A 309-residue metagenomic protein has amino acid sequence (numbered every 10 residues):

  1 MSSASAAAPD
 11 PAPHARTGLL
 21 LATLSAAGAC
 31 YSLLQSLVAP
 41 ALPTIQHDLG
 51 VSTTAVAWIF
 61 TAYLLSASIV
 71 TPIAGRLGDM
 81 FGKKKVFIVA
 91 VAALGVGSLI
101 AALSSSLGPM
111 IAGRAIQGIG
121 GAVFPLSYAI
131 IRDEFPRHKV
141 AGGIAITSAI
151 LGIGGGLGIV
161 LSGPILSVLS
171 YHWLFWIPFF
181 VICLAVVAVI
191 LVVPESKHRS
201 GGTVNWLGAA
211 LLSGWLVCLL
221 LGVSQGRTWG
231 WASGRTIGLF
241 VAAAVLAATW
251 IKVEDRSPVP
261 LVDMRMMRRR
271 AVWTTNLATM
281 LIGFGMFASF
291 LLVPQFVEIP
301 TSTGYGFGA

Functional and structural regions predicted by a protein language model:
S2-L191: Transmembrane-helix bundle of Major Facilitator Superfamily
A8-A15, H138, V186-G214, W231-A232 (+1 more regions): Flexible interhelical linker loops that connect adjacent transmembrane helices in multi-pass membrane transporters
T17-L33, V38-P40, V51-T53, I59-F60 (+2 more regions): 12-transmembrane solute porter fold
L24-A27, Y63-L64, V70, G97 (+6 more regions): Alpha-helical transmembrane segments of integral membrane proteins
L42-I45, I130-I131, I165, V193 (+4 more regions): Hydrophobic alpha-helical interface/terminus motif in multipass membrane transporters
W176, V204-L207, W231-A244: Juxtamembrane helix-entry segments on the extracytoplasmic side of multipass membrane proteins
F179-H198, S213-Q225, A242-S257: C-terminal membrane-cytosol helix-exit motif in multi-pass small-molecule transporters
G214-T228, L281-P294: Hydrophobic alpha-helical transmembrane segments in multi-pass integral membrane proteins
